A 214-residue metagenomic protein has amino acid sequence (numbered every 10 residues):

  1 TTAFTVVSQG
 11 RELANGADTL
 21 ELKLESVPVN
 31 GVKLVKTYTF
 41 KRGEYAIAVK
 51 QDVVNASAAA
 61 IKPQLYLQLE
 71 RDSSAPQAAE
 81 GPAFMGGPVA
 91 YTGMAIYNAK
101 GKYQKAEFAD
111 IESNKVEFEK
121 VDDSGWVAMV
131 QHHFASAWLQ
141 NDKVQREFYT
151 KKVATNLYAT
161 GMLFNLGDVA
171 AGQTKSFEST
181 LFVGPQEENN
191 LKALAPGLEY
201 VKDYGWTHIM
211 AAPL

Functional and structural regions predicted by a protein language model:
T1-K202: Soluble non-transmembrane domains of integral membrane proteins
D203-L214: Transmembrane alpha-helical segments that form the functional core of multipass membrane systems
